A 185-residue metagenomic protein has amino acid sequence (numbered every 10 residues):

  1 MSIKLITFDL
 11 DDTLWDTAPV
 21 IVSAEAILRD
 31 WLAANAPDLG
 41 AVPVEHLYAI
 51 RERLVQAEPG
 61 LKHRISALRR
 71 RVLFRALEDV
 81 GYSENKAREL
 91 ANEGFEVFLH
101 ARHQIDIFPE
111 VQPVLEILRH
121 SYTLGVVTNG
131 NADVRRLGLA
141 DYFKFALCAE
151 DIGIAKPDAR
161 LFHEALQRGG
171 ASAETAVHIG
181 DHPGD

Functional and structural regions predicted by a protein language model:
S2-F108: N-terminal helical cap/lid subdomain that shapes the substrate entry/recognition surface in HAD-like hydrolases
I6, E89-I107, V111-F143, L147-A149: Substrate-recognition element of Asp-dependent hydrolases with the DxDx(T/V) motif
L14, I107, I154, H178-I179: Conserved SAM-binding loop
P37, Y82, L139, G170-A171: Helix N-cap/coil-helix junction residues
A149-A155: Short, acidic/turn-prone active-site loops that include or flank metal/cofactor- and phosphate-binding residues
P157-G184: Conserved Lys-Pro-Asp/Glu-containing loop-to-beta segment of HAD-superfamily phosphomonoesterases, centered on
